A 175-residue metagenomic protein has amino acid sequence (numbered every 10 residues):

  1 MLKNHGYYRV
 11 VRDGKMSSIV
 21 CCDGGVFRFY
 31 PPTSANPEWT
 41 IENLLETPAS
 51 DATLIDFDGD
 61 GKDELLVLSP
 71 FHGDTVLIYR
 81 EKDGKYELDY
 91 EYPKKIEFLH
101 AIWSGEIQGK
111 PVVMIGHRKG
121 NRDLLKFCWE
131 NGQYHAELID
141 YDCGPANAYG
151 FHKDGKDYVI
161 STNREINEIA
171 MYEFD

Functional and structural regions predicted by a protein language model:
M1-D175: Beta-propeller-forming repeat regions
